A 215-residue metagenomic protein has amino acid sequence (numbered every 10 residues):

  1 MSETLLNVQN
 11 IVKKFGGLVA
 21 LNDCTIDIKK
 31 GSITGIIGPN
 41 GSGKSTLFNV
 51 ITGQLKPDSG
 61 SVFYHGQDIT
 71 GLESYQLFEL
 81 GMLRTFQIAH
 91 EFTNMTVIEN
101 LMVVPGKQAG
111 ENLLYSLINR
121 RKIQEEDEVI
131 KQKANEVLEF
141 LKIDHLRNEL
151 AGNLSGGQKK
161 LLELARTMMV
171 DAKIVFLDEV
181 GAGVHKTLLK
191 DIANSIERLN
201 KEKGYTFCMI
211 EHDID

Functional and structural regions predicted by a protein language model:
I37-P39: The feature captures the beta-strand-to-loop junction immediately N-terminal to the Walker
T52: Helix-to-loop junction immediately C-terminal to a conserved catalytic motif
G60-Q67, L80: Conserved ABC transporter NBD signature motif
L114-H145, S195-E197: Conserved ABC ATPase "signature" region
L150-L154: Conserved ABC ATPase signature
K190-K203: Helical segment within the ABC ATPase nucleotide-binding domain
